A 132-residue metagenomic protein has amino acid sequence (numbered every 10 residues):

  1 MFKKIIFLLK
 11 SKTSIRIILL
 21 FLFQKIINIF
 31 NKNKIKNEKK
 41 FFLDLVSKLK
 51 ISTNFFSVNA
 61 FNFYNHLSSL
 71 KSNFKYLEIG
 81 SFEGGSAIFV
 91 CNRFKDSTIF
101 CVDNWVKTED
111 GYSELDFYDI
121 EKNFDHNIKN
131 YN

Functional and structural regions predicted by a protein language model:
M1-N132: A short alpha-helical cap/connector motif
